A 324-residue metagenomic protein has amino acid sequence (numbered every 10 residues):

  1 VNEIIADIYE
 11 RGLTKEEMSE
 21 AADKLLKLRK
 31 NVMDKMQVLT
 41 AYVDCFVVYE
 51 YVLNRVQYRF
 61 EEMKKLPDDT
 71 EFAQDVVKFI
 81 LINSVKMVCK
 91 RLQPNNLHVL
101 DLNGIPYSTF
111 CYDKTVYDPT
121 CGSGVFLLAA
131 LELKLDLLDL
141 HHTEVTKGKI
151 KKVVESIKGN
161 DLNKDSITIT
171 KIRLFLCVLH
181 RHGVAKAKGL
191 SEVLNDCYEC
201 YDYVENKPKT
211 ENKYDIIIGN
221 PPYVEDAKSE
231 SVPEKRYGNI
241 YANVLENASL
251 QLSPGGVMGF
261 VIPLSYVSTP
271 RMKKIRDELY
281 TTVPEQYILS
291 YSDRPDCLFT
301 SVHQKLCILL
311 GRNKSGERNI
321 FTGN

Functional and structural regions predicted by a protein language model:
V1-K151, K158-N160, S166, D202 (+4 more regions): Class I S-adenosyl-L-methionine
C111-K114, V154, N239, L306: Short coil/loop residues immediately preceding or within conserved phosphate-binding loops of NTP-utilizing enzyme
T115, S156, K213-D215: Structural signature of beta-strand start/N-cap positions in the alpha/beta core of ABC transporter nucleotide-binding
C121, L127-L128, L135, L162-I167 (+4 more regions): Signature of N6-adenine DNA methyltransferases within the class I
L138-I150, V178-N195: Short mixed-charge
K152-V153, V193, V302-Q304: Short, solvent-exposed coil/turn segments
V154, L194-C197, Y201: P-loop NTPase motor core
